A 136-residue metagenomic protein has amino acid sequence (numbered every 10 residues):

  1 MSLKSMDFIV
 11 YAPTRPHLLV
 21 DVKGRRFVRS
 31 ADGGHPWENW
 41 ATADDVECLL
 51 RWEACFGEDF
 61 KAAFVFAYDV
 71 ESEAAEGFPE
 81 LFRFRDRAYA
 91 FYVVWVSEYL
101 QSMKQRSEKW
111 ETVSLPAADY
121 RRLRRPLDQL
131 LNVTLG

Functional and structural regions predicted by a protein language model:
M1-L19: Active-site metal-binding core of divalent-cation-utilizing nuclease and nuclease-like domains
P13-P16, P36, P79, P126: Proline-rich intrinsically disordered, low-complexity coils
P16-H17, G24-A74: Catalytic cores of nucleic-acid endonucleases
V22-K23, A118: Short, charge-rich amphipathic segments
L50-G136: Domain-level recognition of nuclease-like catalytic cores that cleave nucleotide substrates
